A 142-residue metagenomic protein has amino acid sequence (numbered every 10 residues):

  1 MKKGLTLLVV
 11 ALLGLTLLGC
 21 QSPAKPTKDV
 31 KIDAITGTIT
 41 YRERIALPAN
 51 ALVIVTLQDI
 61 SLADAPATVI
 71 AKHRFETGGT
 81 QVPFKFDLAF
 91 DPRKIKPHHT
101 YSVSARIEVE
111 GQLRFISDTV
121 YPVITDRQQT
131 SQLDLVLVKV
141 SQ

Functional and structural regions predicted by a protein language model:
T16-G19: C-terminal motif of bacterial Sec signal peptides marking the signal peptidase cleavage site
Q21-P23: Bacterial signal peptide processing site
D33-R42: A short, amphipathic beta-strand motif
Y41-E43, D59, F90, V109: Short solvent-exposed capping/turn motifs at the termini of beta-strands
R44-N50, I95-K96: A short beta-turn/strand-edge loop motif at beta-sheet boundaries
L62-I95: Tryptophan-paired
P83, V123-Q142: Extracellular beta-sheet/turn segments enriched in Thr/Pro/Gly and aliphatic residues
I95, R106-S117: Short acidic/polar inter-strand loop motif in beta-rich domains
